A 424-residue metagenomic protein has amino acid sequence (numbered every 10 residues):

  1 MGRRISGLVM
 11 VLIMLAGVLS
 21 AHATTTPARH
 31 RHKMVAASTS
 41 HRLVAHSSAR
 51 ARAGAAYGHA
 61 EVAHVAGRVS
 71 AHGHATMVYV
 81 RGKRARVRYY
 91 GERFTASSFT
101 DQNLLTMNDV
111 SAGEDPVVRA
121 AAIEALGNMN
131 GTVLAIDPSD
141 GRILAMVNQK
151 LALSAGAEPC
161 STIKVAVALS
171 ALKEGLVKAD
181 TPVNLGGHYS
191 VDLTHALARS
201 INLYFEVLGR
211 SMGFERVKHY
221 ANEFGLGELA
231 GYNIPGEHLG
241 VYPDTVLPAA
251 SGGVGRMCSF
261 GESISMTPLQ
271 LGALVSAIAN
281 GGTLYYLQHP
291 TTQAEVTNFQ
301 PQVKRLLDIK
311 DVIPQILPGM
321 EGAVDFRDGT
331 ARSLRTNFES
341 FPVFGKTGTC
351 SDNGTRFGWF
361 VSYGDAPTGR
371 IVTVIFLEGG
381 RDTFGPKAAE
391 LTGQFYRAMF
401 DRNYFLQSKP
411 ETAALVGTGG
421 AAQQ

Functional and structural regions predicted by a protein language model:
M1-V9: Bacterial N-terminal signal peptides that target proteins for export
V9-G17: Bacterial N-terminal signal peptides
H22-T132, F376, F405-Q424: Extracytoplasmic/periplasmic proteins that interact with beta-lactams or build/remodel peptidoglycan
H74-I163, S170-D180, L185-H188, G240-G252: Short pre-catalytic segments that frame enzyme active sites
D109, N130-A145, A155, E174-L377 (+2 more regions): Beta-lactam-recognizing serine transpeptidase/beta-lactamase-like catalytic domain environment
T162-S170, P268-A273, E390-Q394: Short amphipathic alpha-helical face segments that pack within enzyme cores and frequently flank/anchor catalytic
A279, G393-F400, Y404: Short amphipathic alpha-helical signal-transduction/dimerization elements
G380-A398: Amphipathic oligomerization regions
